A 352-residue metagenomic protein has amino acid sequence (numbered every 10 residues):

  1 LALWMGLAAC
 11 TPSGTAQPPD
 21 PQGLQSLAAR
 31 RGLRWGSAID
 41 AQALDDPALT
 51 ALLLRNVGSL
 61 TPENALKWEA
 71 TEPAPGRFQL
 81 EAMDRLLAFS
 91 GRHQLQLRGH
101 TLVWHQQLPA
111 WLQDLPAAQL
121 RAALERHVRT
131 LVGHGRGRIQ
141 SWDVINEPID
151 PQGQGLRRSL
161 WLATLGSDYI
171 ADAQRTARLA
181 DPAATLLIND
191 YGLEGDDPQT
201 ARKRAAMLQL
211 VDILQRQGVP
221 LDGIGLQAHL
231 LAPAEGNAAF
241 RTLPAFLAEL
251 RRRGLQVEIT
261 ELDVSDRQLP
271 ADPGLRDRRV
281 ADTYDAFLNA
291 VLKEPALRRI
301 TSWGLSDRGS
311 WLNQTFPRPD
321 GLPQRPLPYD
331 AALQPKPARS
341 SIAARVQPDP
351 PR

Functional and structural regions predicted by a protein language model:
L1-W4: N-terminal export leaders
L7-A9: C-terminal motif of bacterial Sec signal peptides marking the signal peptidase cleavage site
T11-S13: Bacterial signal peptide processing site
Q17-S59, E63: Boundary/entry segment of secreted carbohydrate-active catalytic domains
P19-L27, E72, T130, H134-G137 (+5 more regions): Aromatic-rich peripheral "rim/lid" segments of glycoside hydrolase catalytic domains that contact and position glycan
L24, S59-P73, A82-L193, L255 (+1 more regions): Substrate-binding cleft and catalytic face of glycoside hydrolase catalytic domains, especially the flexible beta-alpha
A41-N56, A122-L131, A201-L214, T283-L288: Short, acidic/polar
G58-N64, G135, N146, A184-D190 (+2 more regions): Aromatic- and acid-rich polysaccharide-binding/catalytic face of secreted or lumenal carbohydrate-active enzymes
